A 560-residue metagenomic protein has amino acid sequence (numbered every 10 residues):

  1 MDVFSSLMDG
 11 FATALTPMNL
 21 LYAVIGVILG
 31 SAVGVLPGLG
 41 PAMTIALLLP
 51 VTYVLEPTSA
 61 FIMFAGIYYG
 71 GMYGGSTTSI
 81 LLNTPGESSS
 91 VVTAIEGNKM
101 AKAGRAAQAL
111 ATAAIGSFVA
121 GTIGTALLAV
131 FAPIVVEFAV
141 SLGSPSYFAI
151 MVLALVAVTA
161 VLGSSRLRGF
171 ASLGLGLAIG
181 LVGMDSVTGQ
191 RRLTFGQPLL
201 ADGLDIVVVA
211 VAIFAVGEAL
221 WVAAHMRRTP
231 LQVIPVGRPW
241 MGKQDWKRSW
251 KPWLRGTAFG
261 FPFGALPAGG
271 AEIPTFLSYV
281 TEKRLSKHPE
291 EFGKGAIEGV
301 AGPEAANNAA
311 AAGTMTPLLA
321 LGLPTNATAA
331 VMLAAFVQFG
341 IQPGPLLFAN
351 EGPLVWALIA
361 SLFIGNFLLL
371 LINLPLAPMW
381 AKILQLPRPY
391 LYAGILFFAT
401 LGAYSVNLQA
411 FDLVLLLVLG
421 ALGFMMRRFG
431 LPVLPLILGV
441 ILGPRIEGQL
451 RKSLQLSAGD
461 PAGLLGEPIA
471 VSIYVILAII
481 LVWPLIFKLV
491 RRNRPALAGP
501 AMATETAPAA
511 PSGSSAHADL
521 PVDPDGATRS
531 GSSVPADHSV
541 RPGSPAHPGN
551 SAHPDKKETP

Functional and structural regions predicted by a protein language model:
M1-G10, V187, A219, A223-W253 (+3 more regions): Intrinsically disordered, low-complexity non-transmembrane regions of multi-pass membrane transporters
M1-I62, A103-T112, S117, G121-A132 (+8 more regions): N-terminal alpha-helical transmembrane segments of multi-pass membrane transport and channel/translocase proteins
M1-T58, P133, A139-V140, R191-A296 (+4 more regions): Helix-loop-helix hairpins and the membrane-proximal interhelical loops of multi-pass alpha-helical transport proteins
V27-P41, G70-N83, V158-G163, T257-P267 (+3 more regions): Transmembrane alpha-helix interface/packing and boundary motifs in multi-pass membrane proteins, characterized by
V33-A42, I80-V91, G124-L127, F263-E272 (+4 more regions): Short helix-coil transition sites and intra-membrane helix breaks within transmembrane domains of multi-pass
P41-P50, F64, S79-K99, V130 (+7 more regions): Re-entrant/interfacial helical elements at transmembrane boundaries that shape and gate the permeation pathway
T58-I62, K99-G116, K287-V300, A327-A330 (+1 more regions): Membrane-interface alpha-helices at helix entry/exit sites of multi-pass transporters
A111-R227, Q338-R491: Membrane-embedded alpha-helical modules
